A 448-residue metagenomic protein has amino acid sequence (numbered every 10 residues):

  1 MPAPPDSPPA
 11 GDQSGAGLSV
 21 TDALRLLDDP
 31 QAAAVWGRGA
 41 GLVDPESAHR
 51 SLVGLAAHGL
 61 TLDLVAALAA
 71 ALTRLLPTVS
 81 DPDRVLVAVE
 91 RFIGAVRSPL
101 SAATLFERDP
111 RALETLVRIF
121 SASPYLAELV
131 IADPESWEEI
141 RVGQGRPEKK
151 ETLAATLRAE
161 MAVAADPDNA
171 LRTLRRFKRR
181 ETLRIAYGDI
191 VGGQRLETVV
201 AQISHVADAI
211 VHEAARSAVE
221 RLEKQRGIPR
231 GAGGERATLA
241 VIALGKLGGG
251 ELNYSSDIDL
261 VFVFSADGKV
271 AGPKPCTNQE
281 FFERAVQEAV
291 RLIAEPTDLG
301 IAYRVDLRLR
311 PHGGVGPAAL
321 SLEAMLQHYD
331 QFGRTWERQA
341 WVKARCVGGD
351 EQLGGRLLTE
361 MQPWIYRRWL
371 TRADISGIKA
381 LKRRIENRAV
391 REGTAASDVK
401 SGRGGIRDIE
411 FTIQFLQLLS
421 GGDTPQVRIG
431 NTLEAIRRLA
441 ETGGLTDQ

Functional and structural regions predicted by a protein language model:
M1-Q448: A nucleotide- and high-energy phosphate-metabolite-utilizing enzyme signature
